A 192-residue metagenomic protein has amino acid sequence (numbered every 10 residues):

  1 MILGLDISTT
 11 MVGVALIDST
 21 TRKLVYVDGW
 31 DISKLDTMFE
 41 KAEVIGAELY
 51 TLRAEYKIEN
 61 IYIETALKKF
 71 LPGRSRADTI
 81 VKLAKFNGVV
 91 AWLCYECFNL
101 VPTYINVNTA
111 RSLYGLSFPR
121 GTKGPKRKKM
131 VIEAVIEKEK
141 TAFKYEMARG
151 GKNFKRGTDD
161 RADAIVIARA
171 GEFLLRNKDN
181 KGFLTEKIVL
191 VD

Functional and structural regions predicted by a protein language model:
M1-D192: Phosphate- and other anionic-substrate recognition elements at nucleic-acid/protein interfaces
